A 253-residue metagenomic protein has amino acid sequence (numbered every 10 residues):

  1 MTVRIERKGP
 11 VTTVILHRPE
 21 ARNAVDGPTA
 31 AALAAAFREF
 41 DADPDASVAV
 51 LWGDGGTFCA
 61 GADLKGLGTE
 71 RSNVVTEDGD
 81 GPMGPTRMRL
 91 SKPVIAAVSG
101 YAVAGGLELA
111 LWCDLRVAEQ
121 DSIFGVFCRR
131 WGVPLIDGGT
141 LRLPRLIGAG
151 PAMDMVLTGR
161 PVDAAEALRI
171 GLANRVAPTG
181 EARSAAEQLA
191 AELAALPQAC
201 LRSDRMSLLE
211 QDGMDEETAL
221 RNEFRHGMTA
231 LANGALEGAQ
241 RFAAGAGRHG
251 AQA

Functional and structural regions predicted by a protein language model:
M1-D54: Conserved CoA-thioester-binding segment of acyl-CoA-metabolizing enzymes
M1-G9, G159-A164, S184, Q188-A253: C-terminal alpha-helix plus adjacent terminal tail
V14, L51, D63, L109-L111 (+3 more regions): Hydrophobic/aromatic residues within transmembrane alpha-helices of multi-pass small-molecule transporters
T29-A32, A182, E223: Hydrophobic alpha-helical membrane-association signature
A31, G53-R89, A102, G132 (+2 more regions): Glycine- (often His-adjacent) and acidic-residue-rich active-site loop that binds/positions the CoA thioester
F37, F58, F124, F242 (+1 more regions): Conserved hydrophobic/aromatic "anchor" residues that stabilize well-ordered secondary structure elements
G79-M83, G139-R142, P151, C200-S203 (+2 more regions): Hydrophobic alpha-helical segments typical of transmembrane helices and their membrane-interface/capping positions
P85-A199: Crotonase-fold acyl-CoA enzyme core
